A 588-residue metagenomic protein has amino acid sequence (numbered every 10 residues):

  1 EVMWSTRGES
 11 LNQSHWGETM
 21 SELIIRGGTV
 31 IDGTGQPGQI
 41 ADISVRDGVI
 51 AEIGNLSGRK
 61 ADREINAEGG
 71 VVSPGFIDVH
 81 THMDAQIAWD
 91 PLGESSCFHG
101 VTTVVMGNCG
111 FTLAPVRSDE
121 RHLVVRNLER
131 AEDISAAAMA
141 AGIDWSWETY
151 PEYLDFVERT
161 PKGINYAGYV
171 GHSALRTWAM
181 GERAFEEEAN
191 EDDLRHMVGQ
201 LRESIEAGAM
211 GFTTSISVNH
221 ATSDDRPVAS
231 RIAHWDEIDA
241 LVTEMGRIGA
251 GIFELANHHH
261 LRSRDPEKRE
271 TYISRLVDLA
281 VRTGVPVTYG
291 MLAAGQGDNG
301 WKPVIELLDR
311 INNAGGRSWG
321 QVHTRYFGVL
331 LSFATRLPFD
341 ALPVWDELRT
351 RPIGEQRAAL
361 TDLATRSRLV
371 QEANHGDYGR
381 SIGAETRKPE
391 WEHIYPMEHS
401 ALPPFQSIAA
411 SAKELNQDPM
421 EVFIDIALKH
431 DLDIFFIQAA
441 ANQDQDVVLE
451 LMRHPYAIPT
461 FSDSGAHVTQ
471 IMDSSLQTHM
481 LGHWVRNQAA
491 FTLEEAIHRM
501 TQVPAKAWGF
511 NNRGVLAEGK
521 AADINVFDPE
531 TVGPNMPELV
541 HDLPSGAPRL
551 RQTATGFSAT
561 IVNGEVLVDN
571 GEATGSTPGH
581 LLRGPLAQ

Functional and structural regions predicted by a protein language model:
E1-T19: Short, Lys/Arg-enriched N-terminal segments with co-localized hydrophobic residues within the first ~10-30 amino acids
M20-I24, V30-G75, D90: Histidine-rich, glycine-flanked metal-binding segment
G28, E450-A457, S462, S474-L476 (+2 more regions): C-terminal cap of metal-dependent C-N hydrolases
G28, G48, G69, H80 (+11 more regions): Divalent metal-coordination and catalytic microenvironments
V30-D42, I434-N442, V448, T492-I497 (+1 more regions): Acidic, glycine-enriched loop/beta-strand segments at the rims of small-molecule binding/catalytic pockets
V71-S95: Di-metal (Zn2+ and/or Mg2+/Mn2+) metal-binding site signature of metallo-dependent hydrolases with the MBL/beta-CASP
W89-G211, R247-I248: Divalent-metal coordination cores built from histidine and acidic residues
Y153-V157, G163-N165, Y169-E182, E187-E191 (+5 more regions): Active-site neighborhoods of metal-dependent hydrolases
